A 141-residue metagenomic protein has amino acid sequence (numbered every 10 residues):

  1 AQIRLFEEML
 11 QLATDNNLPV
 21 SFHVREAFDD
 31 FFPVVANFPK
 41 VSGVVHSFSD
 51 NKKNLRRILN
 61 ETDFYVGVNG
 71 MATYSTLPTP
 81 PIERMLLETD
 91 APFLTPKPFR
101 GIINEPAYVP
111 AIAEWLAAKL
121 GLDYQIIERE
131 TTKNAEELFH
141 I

Functional and structural regions predicted by a protein language model:
A1-E61, T73, P78-P80, R100-N104 (+2 more regions): Divalent metal-binding pocket/active-site signature
Q11-D15, V109-I141: Mid-to-C-terminal alpha-helical segments outside catalytic/metal-binding sites
V20-F22, G43-H46, V66-V68, M85-T89: Hydrophobic faces of well-ordered beta-strands that scaffold small-molecule active sites in alpha/beta enzyme cores
V34, P96, L138: Residues that scaffold the ATP/ADP-binding catalytic core of kinase and kinase-like folds
S49, L94-T95, H140: Generic, ordered loop/turn and secondary-structure boundary motif
M71-A72, P92: Short glycine-rich anion-binding loops that position phosphate/pyrophosphate groups of nucleotides and phosphorylated
E83-E105: Short acidic/histidine-rich active-site segments
